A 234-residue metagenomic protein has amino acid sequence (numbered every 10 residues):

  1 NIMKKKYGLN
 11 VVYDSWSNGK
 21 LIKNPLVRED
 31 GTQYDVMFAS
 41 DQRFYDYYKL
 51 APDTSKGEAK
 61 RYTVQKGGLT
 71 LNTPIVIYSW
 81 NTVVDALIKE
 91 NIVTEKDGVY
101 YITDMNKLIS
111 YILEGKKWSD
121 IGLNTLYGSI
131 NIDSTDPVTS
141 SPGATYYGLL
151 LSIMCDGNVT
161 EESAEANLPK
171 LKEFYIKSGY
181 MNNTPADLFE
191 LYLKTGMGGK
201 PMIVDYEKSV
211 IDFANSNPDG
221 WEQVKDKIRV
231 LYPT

Functional and structural regions predicted by a protein language model:
N1, L21, F44, D104-L108 (+4 more regions): Stable alpha-helical elements in mature extracytoplasmic
N1-V64: Early extracytoplasmic/lumenal segment of secretory-pathway proteins
K4-L9, D30, Q42, K49-D53 (+5 more regions): Sec-exported extracytoplasmic/periplasmic mature domains
V11-S15, D35-A39, V76-S79, N131-S134 (+2 more regions): Structural recognition of the beta-strand scaffold that forms the well-ordered cores of secreted hydrolase catalytic
N18-L21, Q42-D46, V83-D85, P137-S141 (+1 more regions): Solvent-exposed loop/turn segments at secondary-structure junctions within structured extracellular/periplasmic domains
K56-T139: A conserved helix-loop-strand patch within extracytoplasmic ligand-binding domains of the periplasmic binding
K60-T70, G220-T234: Short beta-strand->loop
T145-R229: Ligand-binding pocket segment of bilobal, Venus flytrap-like solute-binding proteins
